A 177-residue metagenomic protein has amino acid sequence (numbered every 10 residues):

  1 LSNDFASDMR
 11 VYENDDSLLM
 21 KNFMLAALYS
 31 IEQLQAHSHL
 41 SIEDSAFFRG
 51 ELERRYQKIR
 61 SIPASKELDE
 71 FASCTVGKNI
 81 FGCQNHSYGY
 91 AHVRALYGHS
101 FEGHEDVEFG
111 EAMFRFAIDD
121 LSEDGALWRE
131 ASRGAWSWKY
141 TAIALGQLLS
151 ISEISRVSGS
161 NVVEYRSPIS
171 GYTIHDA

Functional and structural regions predicted by a protein language model:
L1-S160, G171: Aromatic-lined, polymer-binding surfaces characteristic of secreted/periplasmic polysaccharide-degrading enzymes
V163: Acidic/histidine metal-binding catalytic segments
R166-A177: CBM-like carbohydrate-recognition segments
